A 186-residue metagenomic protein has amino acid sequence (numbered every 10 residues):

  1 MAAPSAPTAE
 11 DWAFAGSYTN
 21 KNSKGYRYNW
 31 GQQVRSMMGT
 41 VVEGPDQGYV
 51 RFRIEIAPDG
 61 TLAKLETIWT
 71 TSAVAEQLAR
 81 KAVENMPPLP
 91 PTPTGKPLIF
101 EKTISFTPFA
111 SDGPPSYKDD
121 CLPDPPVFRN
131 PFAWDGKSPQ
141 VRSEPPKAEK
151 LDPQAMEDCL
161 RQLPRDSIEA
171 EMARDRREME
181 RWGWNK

Functional and structural regions predicted by a protein language model:
M1-A6: A sequence-level signature for low-complexity, intrinsically disordered linkers and tails enriched in proline
P7-N20, T61-K64: Acidic/histidine-rich, surface-exposed loop or edge segments in extracytoplasmic proteins
N20-F52, R80-K118, L122: Short proline/glycine- and basic residue-enriched helix-capping loop/turn segments at helix->loop/beta transitions
P45-T71, V83: Short tight loops/turns at secondary-structure junctions
T70, V74, D119, P123-F128: N-terminal targeting leaders
P126-K186: Terminal low-complexity, intrinsically disordered regions
